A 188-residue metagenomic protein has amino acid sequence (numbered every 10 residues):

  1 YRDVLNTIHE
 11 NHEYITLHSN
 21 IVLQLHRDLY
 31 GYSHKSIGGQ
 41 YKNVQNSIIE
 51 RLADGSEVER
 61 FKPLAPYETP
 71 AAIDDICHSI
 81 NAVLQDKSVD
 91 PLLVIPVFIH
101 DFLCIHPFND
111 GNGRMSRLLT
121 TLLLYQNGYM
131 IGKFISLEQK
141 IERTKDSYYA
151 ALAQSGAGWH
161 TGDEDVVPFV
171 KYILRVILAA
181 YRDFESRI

Functional and structural regions predicted by a protein language model:
Y1-I188: FIC/Doc superfamily catalytic core
